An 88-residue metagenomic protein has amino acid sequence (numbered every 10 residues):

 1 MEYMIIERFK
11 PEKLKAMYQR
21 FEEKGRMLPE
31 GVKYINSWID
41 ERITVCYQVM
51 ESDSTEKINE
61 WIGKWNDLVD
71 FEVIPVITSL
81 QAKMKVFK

Functional and structural regions predicted by a protein language model:
M1-I35, I39-V45, D53-K57, I77-K88: Short S/T/G/P-rich N-terminal loop/turn motif that feeds into the first structured element of a domain
G25-R26, W65-E72: A common structural junction motif
E51-S52, K64: Conserved catalytic core of Hanks-type protein kinase domains
I58-W65: Short, electropositive alpha-helical surface patch
